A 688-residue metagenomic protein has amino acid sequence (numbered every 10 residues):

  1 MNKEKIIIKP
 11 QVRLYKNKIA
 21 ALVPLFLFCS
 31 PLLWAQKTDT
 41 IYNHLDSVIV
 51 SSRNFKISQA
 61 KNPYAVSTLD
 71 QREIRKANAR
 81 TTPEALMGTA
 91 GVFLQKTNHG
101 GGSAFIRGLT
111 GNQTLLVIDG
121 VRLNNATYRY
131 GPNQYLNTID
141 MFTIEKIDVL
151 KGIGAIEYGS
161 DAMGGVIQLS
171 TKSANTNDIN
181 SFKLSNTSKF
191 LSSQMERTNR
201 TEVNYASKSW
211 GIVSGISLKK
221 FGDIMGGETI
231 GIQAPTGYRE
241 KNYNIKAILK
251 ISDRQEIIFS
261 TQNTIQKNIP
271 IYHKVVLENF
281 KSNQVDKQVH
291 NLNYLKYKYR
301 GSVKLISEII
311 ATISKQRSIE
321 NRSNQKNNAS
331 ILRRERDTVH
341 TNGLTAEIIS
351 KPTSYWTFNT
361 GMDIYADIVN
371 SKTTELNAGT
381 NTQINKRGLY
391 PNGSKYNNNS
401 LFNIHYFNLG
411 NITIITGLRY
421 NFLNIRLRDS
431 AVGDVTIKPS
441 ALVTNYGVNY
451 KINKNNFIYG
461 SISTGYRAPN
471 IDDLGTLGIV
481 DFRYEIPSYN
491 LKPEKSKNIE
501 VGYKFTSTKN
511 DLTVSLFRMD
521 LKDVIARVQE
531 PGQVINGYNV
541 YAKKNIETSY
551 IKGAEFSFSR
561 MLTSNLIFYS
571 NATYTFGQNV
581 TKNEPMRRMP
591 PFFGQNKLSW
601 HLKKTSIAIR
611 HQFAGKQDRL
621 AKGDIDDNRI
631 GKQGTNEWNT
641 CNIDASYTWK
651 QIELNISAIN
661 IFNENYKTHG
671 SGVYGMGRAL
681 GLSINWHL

Functional and structural regions predicted by a protein language model:
Q36-R75, G111: Short, acidic, small-residue-rich periplasmic hinge/interaction motif at the N-terminus of Gram-negative outer-membrane
K37, D223-I224, A234-Y238, K250 (+2 more regions): Flexible loop and strand-edge segments within Gram-negative outer membrane beta-barrel domains
T82-A85, G102-F105, L116-V117, Q134-I139 (+4 more regions): N-terminal periplasmic accessory domains that precede and gate Gram-negative outer-membrane beta-barrel machines
L123-K151: Short acidic/polar hinge/loop motifs at secondary-structure boundaries that mediate gating or recognition
S192-K220, I230-N268, Q288-R300, P352-S354 (+2 more regions): Transmembrane beta-barrel wall of Gram-negative outer-membrane proteins
I265-I269, H273-V275, R317-N321, E375 (+9 more regions): Surface-exposed extracellular loop regions of Gram-negative outer-membrane beta-barrel proteins, predominantly
E335-I348, Y396-S400, S488-K492, N498 (+1 more regions): Outer membrane beta-barrel strand-and-loop segments of large Gram-negative receptors, especially TonB-dependent
S354, N408, L423, F517-D520 (+4 more regions): Gram-negative outer-membrane beta-barrel transporters
